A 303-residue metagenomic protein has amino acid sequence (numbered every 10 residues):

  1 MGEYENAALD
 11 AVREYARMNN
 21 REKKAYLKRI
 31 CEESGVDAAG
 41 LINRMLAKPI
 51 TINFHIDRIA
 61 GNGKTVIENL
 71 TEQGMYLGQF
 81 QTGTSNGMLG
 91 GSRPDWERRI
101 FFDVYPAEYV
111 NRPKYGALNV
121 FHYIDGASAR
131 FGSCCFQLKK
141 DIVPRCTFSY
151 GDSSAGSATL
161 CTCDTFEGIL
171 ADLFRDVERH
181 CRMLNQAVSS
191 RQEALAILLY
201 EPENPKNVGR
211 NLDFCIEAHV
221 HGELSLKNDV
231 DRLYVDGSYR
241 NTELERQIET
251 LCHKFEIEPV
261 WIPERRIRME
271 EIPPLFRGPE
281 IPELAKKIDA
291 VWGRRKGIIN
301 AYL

Functional and structural regions predicted by a protein language model:
G2-R58, Q73-A107, I124, F131 (+1 more regions): Active-site-proximal loop/hinge segments that shape catalytic or ion-binding/gating pockets
I59-G63: Short N-terminal binding/cap micro-motifs at the start of the first secondary-structure element
V66-T71: Intrinsically disordered, low-complexity N-proximal targeting/linker segments that flank membranes
Y105-A127: Extended catalytic/binding region for NAD+/ADP-ribose chemistry, centered on the ART fold
